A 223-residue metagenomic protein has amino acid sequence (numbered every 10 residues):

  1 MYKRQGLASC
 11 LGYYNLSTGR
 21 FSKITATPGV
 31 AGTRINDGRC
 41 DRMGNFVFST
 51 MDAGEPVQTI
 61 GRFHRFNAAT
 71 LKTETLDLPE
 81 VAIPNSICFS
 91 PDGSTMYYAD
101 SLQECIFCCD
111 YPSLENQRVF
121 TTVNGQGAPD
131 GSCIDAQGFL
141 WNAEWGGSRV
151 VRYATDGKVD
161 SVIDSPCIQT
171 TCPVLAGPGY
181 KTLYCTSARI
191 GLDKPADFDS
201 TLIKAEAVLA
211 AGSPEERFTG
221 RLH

Functional and structural regions predicted by a protein language model:
K3, G29-F46, L78-M96, V123-F139 (+3 more regions): Beta-rich, blade/repeat-based domains predominating in secreted/periplasmic proteins but also intracellular
K3-A8, F48-V57, M96-L102, L140-W145 (+1 more regions): Conserved beta-strand positions in repeat-built beta-propeller and related beta-rich domains
K3-D41, D52-V57: Glycine/small-residue-rich loop that forms an oxyanion/phosphate-binding "nest" at active or ligand-binding sites
C10-G12, G61-H64, C105-F107, R149-V151 (+1 more regions): A short loop-to-beta-strand structural motif that recurs across blades of beta-propeller domains
N15-G19, N67-L71, D110-L114, A154-K158 (+1 more regions): Short loop/turn segments that connect beta-strands within beta-propeller blades
R20-P28, L71-L78, N116-T122, K158-I163: A short beta-strand motif characteristic of beta-propeller blades
C105, Q117, T121-T155: Loop/turn-rich, solvent-exposed surfaces of beta-rich toroidal or solenoidal domains
V174-H223: Blade-level signature of beta-propeller repeat domains, shared across WD40, Kelch, NHL, RCC1 and BNR/Asp-box propellers
